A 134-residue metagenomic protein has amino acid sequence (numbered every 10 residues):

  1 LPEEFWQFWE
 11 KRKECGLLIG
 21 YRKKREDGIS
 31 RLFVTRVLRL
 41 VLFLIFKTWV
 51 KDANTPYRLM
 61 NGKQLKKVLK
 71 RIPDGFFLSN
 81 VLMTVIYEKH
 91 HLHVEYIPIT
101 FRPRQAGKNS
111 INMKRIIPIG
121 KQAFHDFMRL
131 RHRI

Functional and structural regions predicted by a protein language model:
P2-F77, R104-K114, P118-F124: Acceptor/aglycone-binding surface of glycosyltransferases and processive sugar-polymer synthases
T48-W49, R71-G75, T84-R102: Catalytic donor-sugar/metal-binding loop of nucleotide-sugar-dependent glycosyltransferases
P56, M83-T84: Short, hydrophobic alpha-helical packing/hinge segments within bilobed ligand-binding/sensory domains
N80: Short His-centered aromatic/hydrophobic patch
Q122-I134: C-terminal, non-catalytic tails of nucleotide-sugar-dependent glycosyltransferases
